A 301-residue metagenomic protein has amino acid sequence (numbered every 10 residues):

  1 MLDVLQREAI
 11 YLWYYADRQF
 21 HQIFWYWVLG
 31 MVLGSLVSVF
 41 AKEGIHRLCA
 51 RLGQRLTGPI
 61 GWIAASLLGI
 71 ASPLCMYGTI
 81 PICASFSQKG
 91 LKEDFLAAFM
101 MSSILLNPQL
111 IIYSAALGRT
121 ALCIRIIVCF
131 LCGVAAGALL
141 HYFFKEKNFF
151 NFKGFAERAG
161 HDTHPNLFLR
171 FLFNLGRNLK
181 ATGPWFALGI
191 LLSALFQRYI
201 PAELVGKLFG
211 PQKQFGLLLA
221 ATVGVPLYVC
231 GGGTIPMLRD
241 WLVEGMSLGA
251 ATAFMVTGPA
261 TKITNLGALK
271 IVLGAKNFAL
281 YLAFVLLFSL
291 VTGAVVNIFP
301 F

Functional and structural regions predicted by a protein language model:
M1-L36, F40, R47-L48, C123-L218 (+2 more regions): Selected transmembrane alpha-helices and immediately adjacent juxtamembrane segments of polytopic inner-membrane
W13-F20, R51-I70, F209-P226: Small-residue-enriched transmembrane helix starts and helix-helix packing motifs in multi-pass inner-membrane proteins
W25, R55-W62, L74-G78, V229-C230: Generic, well-ordered alpha-helical segments
E43-Q54, A250: Cytoplasmic juxtamembrane regions at transmembrane-helix boundaries
A64, F95-L96, I190, L195 (+1 more regions): Homeobox/homeodomain signature
G69-I127, P201-N277: Membrane-interfacial helix-loop connectors
